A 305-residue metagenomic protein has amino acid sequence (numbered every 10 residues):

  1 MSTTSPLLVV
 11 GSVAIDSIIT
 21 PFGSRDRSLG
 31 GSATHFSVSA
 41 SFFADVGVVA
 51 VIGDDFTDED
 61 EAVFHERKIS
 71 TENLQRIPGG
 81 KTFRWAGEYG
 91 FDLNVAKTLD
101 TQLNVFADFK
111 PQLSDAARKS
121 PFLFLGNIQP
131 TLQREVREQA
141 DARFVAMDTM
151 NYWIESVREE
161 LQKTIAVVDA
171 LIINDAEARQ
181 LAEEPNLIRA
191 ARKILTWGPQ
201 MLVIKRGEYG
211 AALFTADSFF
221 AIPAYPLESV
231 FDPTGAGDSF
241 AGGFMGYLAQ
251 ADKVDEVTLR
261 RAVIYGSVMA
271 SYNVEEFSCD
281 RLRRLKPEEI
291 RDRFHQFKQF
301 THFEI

Functional and structural regions predicted by a protein language model:
M1-T3, L187-I305: Conserved phosphate-binding/catalytic region of the ribokinase-like
T4-P6, I15-R27, F42-F124, R137-R143 (+1 more regions): Conserved N-terminal subdomain of the carbohydrate kinase-like
G11-V13, S239: Active-site metal-binding loops of divalent metal-dependent hydrolases
S37-V46, Y247-A249: Alpha-helix C-terminal capping segments
V38, R84-E88, G210-F214: Short beta-strand scaffold segments in enzyme catalytic cores
A40, N174, G237: Short, conserved phosphate/pyrophosphate- and ester-handling motifs at nucleotide-, phospho-/glycolipid
D54-D55, G126-T131, M150-I154: Short beta->alpha connector loops
A142-F144, N151-A221: Conserved phosphate/ATP/ADP-binding segment of small-molecule kinases
